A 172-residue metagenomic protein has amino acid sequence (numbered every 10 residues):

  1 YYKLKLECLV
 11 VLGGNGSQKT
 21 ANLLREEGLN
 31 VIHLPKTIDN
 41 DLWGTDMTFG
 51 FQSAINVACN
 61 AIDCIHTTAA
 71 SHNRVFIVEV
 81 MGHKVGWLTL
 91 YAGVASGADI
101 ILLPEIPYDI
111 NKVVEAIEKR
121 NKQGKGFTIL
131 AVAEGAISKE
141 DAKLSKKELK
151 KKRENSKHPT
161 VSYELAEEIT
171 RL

Functional and structural regions predicted by a protein language model:
Y1-H33: N-terminal glycine-rich phosphate/adenylate-binding segment common to multiple enzyme folds
C8-G13, A21-L23, F51-A70, E79-L172: Accessory alpha-helical/coil subdomains and C-terminal extensions that flank or cap enzyme catalytic cores
G16, I38, A136: Short, glycine/serine-rich, charged loops/turns that create anion-binding and catalytic segments at active sites
G28-C64: Glycine/threonine-rich beta-strand-loop-alpha-helix active-site module that forms ligand/phosphate-binding
